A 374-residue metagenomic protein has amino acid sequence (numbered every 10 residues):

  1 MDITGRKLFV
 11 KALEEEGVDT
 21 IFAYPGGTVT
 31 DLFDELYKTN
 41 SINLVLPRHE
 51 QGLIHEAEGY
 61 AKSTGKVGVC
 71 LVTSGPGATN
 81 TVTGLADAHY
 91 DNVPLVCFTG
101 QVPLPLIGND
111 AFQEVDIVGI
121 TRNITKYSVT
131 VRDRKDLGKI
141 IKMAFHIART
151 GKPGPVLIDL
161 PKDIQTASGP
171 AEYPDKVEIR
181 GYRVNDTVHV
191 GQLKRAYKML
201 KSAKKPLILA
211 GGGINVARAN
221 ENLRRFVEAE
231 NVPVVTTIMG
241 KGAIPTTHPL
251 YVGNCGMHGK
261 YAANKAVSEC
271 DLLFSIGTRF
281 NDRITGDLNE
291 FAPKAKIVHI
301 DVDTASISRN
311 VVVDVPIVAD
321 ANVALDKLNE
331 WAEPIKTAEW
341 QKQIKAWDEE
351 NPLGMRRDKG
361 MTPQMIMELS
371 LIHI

Functional and structural regions predicted by a protein language model:
R6-F9, E14-D19, G27, L32-T39 (+1 more regions): Active-site diphosphate/adenylate-binding microenvironment
K7-V18, G59-G65, H89, I147-K152 (+4 more regions): Glycine-rich phosphate/diphosphate-binding loops that line cofactor/substrate pockets in enzymes
T20-E58, V188, Y197-C270, L371: Anionic-ligand anchoring segments at beta-strand to alpha-helix junctions in alpha/beta enzyme folds, i.e., glycine
D31-L104, A262-L273, G277-N281: Thiamine diphosphate
F112-G151, E269, V315-P316, A324: Conserved thiamine diphosphate
V115, I147-S202, Q341, L353: Conformationally flexible catalytic loops at phosphate/diphosphate-handling active centers
K135, A171, K294-I372: Phosphate/pyrophosphate-binding active-site segments
G256-S306: Phosphate/diphosphate-binding loops
